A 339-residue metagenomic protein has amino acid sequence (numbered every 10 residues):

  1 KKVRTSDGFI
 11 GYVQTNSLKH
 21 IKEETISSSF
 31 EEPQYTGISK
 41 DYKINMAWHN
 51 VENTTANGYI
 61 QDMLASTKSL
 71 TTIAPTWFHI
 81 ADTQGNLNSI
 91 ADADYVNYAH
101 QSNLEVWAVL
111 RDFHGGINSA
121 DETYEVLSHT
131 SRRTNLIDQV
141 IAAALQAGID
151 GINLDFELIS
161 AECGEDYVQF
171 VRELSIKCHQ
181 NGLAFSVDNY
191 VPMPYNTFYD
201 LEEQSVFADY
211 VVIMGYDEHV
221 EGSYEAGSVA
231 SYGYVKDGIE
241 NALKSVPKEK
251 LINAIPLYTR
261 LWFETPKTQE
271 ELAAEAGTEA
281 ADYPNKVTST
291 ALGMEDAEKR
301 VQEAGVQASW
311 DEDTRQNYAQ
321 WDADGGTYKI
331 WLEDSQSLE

Functional and structural regions predicted by a protein language model:
K1-N16: SH3/SH3-like beta-barrel superfamily modules
V3, L154, N253: Terminal peptide-recognition signature
T15-Q61: Boundary/entry segment of secreted carbohydrate-active catalytic domains
S28-E31, T259-L338: Glycan-binding loop/region signatures in secreted carbohydrate-active enzymes
S39-T54, L64-T67, H79-Y232: Chitinase-like catalytic core of GlcNAc-active glycosidases
N57-G58, V191-V220, Y258-T290: Substrate-binding cleft/loops of secretory-pathway carbohydrate-active enzymes
G85-L104, Y224-I252, P256, A291-N317: Glycoside hydrolase catalytic-domain groove-lining segments
